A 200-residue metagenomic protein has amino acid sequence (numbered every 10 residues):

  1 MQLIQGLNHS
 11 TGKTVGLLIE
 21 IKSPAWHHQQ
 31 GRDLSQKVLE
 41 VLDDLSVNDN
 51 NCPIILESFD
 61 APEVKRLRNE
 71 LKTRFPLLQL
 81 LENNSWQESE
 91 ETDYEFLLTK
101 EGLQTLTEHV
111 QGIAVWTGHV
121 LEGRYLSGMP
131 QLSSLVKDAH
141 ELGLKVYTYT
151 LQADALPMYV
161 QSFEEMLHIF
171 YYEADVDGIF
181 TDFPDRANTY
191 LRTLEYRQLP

Functional and structural regions predicted by a protein language model:
M1-S89, D93-L97, E101-Q104, E108-L126 (+2 more regions): Metal-dependent phosphodiesterase/phospholipase catalytic core, i.e., the His/Asp/Glu-rich active-site region
L56, I179-F180: Conserved SAM-binding loop
E63, R186-A187: Short phosphate-engaging motifs
R66, T189-Y190: Phosphate- and divalent-cation-binding pockets in alpha/beta enzyme and binding domains that engage nucleotide-derived
L71, L191-E195: Active-site catalytic pocket residues across diverse enzymes, especially alpha/beta-hydrolases
V110, D175-V176, P184: A structural motif
G118, F183-P184: Flexible loop residues that form catalytic and substrate-binding hotspots at small-molecule/glycan-binding clefts
R124-A174, F180-T181, R192, P200: C-terminal soluble interaction/assembly domains
